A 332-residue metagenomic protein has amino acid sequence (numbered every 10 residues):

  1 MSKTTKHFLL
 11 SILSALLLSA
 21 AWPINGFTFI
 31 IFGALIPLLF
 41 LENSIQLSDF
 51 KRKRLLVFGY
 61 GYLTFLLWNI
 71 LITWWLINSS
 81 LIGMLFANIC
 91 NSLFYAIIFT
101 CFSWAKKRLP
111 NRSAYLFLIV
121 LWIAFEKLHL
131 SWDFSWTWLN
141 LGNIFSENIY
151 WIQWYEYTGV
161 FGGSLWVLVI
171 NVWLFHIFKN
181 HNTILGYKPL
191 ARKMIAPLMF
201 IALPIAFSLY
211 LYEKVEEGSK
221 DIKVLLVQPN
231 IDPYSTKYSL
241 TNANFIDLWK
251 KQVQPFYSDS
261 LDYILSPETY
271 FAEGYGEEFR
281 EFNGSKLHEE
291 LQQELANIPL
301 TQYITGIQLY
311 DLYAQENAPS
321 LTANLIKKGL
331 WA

Functional and structural regions predicted by a protein language model:
S2-Y212, Y263: Membrane-embedded alpha-helical bundles of multi-pass enzymes that act on lipidic or dolichyl-linked glycan substrates
Y210-A332: Soluble catalytic regions of membrane-associated enzymes that act on cell-envelope and secretory-pathway components
